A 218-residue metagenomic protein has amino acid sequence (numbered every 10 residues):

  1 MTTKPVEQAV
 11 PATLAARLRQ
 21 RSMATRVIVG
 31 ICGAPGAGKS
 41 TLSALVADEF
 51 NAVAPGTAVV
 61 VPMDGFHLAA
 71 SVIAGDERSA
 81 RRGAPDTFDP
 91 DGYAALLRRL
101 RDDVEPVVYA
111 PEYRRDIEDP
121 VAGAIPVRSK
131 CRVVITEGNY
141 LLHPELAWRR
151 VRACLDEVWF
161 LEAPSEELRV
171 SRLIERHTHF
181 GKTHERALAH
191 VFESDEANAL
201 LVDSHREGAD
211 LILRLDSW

Functional and structural regions predicted by a protein language model:
M1-I28, A34: Extreme N-terminal, non-catalytic leader segments that precede Walker-type/kinase nucleotide-binding cores
K39: Conserved lysine of the Walker
L42: Hydrophobic positions on the alpha1 helix immediately C-terminal to the Walker A/P-loop
L45: Active-site signature of alpha/beta-hydrolase-fold catalytic machinery across serine- and Asp/Cys-nucleophile hydrolases
A54-S71: Short beta-strand-centered segment that lines the nucleotide-binding/catalytic pocket of NTP-utilizing
L68-I117: Conserved nucleotide-sensing/catalytic segment adjacent to the nucleotide-binding pocket in NTP-handling enzymes
I117-R176: ATP-dependent NMP and nucleoside kinases share a basic, alpha-helical "lid"
A122-G123, L146-R149, T178-W218: Small-molecule kinase domains that catalyze NTP-dependent phosphoryl transfer to phosphate-bearing small molecules
